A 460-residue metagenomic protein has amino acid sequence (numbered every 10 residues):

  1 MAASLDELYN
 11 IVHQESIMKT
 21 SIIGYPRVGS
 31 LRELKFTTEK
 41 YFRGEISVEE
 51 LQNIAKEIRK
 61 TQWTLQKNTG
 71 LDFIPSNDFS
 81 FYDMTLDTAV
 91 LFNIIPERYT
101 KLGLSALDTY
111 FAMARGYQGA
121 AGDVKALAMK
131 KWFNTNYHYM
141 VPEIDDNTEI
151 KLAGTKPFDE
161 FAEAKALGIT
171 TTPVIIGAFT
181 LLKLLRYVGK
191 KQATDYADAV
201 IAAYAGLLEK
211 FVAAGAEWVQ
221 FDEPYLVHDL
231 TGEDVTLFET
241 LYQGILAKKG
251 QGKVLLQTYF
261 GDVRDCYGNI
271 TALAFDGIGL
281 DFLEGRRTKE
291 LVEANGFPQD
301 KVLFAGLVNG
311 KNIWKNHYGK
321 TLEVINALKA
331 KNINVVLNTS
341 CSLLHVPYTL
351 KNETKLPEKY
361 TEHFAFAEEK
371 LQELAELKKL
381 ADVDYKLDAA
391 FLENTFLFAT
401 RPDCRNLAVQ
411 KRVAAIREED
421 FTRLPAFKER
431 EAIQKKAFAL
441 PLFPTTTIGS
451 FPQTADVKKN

Functional and structural regions predicted by a protein language model:
A3-S4, L8-N460: Domain-level signal for soluble alpha/beta catalytic cores
